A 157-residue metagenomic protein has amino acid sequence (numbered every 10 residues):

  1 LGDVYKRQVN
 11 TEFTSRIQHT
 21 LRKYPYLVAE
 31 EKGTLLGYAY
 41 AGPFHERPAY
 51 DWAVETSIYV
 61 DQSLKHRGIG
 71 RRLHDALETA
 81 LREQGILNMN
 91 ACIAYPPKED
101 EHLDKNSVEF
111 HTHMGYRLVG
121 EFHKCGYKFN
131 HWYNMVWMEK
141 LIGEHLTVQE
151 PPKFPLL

Functional and structural regions predicted by a protein language model:
L1-Y5: Short, small-residue-biased leader/transition segments that mark boundaries at the very start of proteins
K6-A53, S57-S63, H74, L141-E144: Acetyl-CoA-dependent GNAT
Y40, C92-A94, V108, T112-H131 (+2 more regions): Conserved catalytic-core motifs of GNAT/GCN5-like acyltransferases
T56, M89-A91, M138: A structural signal for short, well-ordered beta-strand segments
S57-K65, I93-K98: A short, internal acetyl-CoA/4′-phosphopantetheine-binding micro-motif in the GNAT/acyltransferase core
H66-E83, D104-E109, H113: Conserved acetyl-CoA-binding loop-helix of GNAT-fold acetyltransferases
L81-N106: Conserved GNAT acetyl-CoA-binding A-motif
P151-L157: Short, cationic low-complexity segments
